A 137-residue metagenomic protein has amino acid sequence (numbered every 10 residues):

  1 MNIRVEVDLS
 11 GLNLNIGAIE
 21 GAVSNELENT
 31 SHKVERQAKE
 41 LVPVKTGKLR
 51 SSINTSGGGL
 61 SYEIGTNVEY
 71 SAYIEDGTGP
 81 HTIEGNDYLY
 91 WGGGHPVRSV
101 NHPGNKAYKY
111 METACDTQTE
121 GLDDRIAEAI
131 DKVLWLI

Functional and structural regions predicted by a protein language model:
M1-S71, T82-I137: Short, Lys/Arg-rich flexible segments
I74-T78: Short, conserved beta-strand/beta-arch hydrophobic-aromatic motifs that form part of recognition grooves or interface
